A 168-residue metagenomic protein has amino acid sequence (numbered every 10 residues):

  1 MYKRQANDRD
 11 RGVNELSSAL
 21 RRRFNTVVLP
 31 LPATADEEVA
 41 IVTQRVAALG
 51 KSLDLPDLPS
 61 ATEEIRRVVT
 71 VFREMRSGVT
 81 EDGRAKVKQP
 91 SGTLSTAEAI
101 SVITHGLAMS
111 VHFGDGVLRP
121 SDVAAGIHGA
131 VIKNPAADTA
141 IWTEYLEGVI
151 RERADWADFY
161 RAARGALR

Functional and structural regions predicted by a protein language model:
M1, A6-D8, G83-R84, P90: Mixed-charge, polar/low-complexity N-terminal
K3-L55, L107-H112: Canonical AAA+ ATPase core
A6, S17, P32-A35, L58-T62 (+3 more regions): General structural signal for secondary-structure boundaries
R9-G12, L16, R21, K88 (+2 more regions): Aromatic-enriched hydrophobic runs in primary sequence
R23, I41, R45, R67 (+4 more regions): Residues that form generic nucleotide/phosphate-binding pockets
V39, V46-D122: Conserved AAA+ ATPase small/helical "lid" subdomain
V111-R168: C-terminal engagement/docking regions of AAA+ P-loop ATPases
